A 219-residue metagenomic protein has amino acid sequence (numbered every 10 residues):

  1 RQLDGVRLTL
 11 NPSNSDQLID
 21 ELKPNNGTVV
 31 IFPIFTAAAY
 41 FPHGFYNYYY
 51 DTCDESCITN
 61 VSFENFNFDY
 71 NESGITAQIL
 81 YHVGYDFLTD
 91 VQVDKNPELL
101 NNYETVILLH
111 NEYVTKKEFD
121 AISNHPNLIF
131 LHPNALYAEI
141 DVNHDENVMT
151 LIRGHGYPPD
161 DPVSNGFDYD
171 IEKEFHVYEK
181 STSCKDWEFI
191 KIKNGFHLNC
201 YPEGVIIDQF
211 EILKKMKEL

Functional and structural regions predicted by a protein language model:
R1-E98, D161-V163, K173, S183-L219: Aromatic-Pro/Gly-enriched surface loop or interdomain linker that acts as a lid/target-recognition segment
N65-V142: Helical hinge/lid and interdomain linker segments adjacent to catalytic or ligand-binding clefts that mediate domain
E112-H197: A glycine-rich, often tryptophan-bearing local segment used as a flexible ligand/cofactor-contacting loop or short
